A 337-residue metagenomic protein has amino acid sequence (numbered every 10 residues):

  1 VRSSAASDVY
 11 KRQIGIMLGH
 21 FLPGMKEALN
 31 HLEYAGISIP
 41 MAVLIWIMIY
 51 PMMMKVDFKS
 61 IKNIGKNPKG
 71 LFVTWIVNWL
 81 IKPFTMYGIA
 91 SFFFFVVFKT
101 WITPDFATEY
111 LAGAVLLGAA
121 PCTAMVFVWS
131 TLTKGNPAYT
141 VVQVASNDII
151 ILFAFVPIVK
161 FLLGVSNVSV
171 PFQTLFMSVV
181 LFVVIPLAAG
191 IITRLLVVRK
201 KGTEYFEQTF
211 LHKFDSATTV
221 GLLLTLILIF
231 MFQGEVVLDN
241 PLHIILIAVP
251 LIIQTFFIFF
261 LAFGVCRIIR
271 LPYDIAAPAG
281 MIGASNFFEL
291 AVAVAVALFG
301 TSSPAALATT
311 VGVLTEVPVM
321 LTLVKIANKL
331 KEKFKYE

Functional and structural regions predicted by a protein language model:
V1-A6, Y10: Single conserved hydrophobic/aromatic residue that forms the stacking wall/gate of nucleotide- or nucleobase-binding
S7, V170-F182, E204-T225, Q233 (+1 more regions): Membrane-water interface at loop-to-transmembrane-helix junctions
G15-H20, S38-G65, P83, S91 (+6 more regions): Hydrophobic transmembrane alpha-helices of secondary-active transporters and Na+-translocating membrane complexes
A28-Y34, M54-T74, T133, V170 (+4 more regions): Interfacial helix-loop-helix linkers and transmembrane-helix boundary segments in multi-pass membrane proteins
A35-I49, D105-A120, L175-A188, H243-T255 (+1 more regions): Structural signature of hydrophobic alpha-helical transmembrane segments
S60-A90, F94, L175-V179, F232-A262 (+2 more regions): Entry/N-cap segments of selected transmembrane alpha helices and their immediately preceding amphipathic helices
N67-W75, V96-L117, G135-A145, Y205 (+4 more regions): The feature identifies polytopic integral membrane transport proteins across all domains of life
I76-T85, L117-M125, Y139-K160, V180-P186 (+2 more regions): Membrane-embedded alpha-helical segments of transport systems, primarily multispan ion/solute transporters
